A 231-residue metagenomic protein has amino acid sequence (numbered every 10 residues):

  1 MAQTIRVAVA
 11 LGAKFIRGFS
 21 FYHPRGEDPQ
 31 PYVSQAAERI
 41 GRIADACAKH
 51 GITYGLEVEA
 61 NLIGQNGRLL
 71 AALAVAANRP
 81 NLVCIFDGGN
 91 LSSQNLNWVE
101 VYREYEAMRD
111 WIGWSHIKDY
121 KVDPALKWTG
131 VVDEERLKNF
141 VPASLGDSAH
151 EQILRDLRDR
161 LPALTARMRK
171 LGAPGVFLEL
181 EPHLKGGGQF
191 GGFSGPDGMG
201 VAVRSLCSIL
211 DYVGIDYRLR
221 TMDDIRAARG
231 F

Functional and structural regions predicted by a protein language model:
M1-C84, D197: Active-site acidic/histidine proton-transfer and metal-coordination neighborhood in alpha/beta enzyme cores
G67-F231: Histidine-acidic metal/acid-base catalytic patches
